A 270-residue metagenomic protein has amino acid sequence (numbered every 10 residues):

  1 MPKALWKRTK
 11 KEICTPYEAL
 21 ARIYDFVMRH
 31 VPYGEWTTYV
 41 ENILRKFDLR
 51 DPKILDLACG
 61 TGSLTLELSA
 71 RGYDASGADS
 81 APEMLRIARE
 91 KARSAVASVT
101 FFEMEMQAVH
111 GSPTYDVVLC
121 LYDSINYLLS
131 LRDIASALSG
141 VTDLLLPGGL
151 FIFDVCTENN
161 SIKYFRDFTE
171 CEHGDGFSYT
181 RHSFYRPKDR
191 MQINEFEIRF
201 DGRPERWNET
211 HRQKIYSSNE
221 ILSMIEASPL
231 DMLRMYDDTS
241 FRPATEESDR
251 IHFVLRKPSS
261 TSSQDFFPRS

Functional and structural regions predicted by a protein language model:
P2-P52: Conserved class I S-adenosyl-L-methionine
L55, S63-A108: Class I SAM-dependent methyltransferase SAM/SAH-binding core
A58: Conserved S-adenosyl-L-methionine
V109-V117: A short acidic, Gly/Pro-enriched loop at the edge of an enzyme's catalytic core that lines a small-molecule cofactor
D116-R132: A short SAM/SAH-binding and catalytic strip from SAM-dependent methyltransferases
A135-P147: A short glycine-rich, Lys/Arg-flanked "PGG" loop and its adjoining helix->strand segment in the class I
I152-M224: SAM-dependent methyltransferase
S218-S270: C-terminal lobe and adjacent flexible extensions of AdoMet/dcAdoMet transferase-like proteins
